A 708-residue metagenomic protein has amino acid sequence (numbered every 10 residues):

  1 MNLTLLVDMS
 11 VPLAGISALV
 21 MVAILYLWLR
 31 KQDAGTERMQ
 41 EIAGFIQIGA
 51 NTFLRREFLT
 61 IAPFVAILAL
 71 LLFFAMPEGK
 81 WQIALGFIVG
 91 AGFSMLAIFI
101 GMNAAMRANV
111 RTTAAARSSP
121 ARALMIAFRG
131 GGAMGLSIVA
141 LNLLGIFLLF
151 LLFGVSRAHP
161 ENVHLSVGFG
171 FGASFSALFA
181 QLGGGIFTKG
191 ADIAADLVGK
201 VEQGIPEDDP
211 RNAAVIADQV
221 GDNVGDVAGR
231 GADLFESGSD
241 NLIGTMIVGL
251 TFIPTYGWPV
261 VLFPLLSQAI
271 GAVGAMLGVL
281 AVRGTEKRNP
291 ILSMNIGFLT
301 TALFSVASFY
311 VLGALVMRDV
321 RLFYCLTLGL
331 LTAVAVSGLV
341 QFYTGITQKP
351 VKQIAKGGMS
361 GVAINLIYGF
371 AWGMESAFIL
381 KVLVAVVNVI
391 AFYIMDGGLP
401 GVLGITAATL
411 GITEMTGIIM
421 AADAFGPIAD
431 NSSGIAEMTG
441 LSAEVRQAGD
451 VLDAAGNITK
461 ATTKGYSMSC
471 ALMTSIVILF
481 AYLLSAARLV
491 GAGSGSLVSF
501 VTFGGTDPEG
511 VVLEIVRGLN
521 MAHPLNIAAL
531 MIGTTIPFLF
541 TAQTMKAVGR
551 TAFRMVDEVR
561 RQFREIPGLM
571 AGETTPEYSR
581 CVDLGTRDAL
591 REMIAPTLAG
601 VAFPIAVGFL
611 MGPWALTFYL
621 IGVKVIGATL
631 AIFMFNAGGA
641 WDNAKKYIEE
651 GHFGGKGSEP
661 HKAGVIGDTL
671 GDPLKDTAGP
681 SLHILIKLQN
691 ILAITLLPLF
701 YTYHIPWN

Functional and structural regions predicted by a protein language model:
N2-N708: Hydrophobic packing and interface segments
